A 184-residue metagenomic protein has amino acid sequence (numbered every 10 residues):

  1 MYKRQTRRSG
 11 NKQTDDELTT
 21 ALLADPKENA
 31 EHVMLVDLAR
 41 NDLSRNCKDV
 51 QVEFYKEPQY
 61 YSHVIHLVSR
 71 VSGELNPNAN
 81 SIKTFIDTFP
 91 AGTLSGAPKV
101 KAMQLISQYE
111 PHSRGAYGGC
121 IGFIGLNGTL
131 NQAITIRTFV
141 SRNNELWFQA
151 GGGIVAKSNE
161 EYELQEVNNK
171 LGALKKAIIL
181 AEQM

Functional and structural regions predicted by a protein language model:
M1-M184: Extended alpha-helical targeting/anchoring segments, especially N-terminal organellar/secretory targeting helices
